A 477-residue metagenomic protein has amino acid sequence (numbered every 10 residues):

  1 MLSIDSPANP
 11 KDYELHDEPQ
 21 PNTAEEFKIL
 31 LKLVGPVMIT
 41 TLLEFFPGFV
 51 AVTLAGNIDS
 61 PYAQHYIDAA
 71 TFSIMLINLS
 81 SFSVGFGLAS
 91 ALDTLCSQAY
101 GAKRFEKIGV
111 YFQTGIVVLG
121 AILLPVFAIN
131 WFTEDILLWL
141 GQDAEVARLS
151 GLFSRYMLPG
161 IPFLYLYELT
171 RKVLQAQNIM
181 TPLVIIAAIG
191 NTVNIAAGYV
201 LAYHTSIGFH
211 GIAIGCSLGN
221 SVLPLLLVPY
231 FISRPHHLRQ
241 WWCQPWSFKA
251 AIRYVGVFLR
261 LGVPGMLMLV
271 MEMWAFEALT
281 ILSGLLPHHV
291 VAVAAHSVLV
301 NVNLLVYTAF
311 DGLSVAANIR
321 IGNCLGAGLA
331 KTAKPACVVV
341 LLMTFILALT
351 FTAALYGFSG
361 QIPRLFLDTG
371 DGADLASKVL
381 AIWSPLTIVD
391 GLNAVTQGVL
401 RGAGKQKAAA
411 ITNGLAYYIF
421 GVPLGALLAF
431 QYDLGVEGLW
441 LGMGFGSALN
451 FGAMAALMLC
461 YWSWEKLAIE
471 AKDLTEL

Functional and structural regions predicted by a protein language model:
M1-V37, T41, C96-F163, V193-V263 (+2 more regions): Short alpha-helical transmembrane segments in multi-pass integral membrane proteins
I4-E14, K28-D93, V263-S283: Signature of the first transmembrane helix
K32-V52, Y167, G190, G219-L223 (+3 more regions): Transmembrane helical elements of multi-pass membrane transporters/channels
I39-L43, P47, S80, V84-G85 (+14 more regions): Residue-level hotspots within pore-lining transmembrane alpha-helices of multi-pass secondary transporters
F45-D68, L137-A144, V200-I207, M266 (+4 more regions): Helix-terminus/linker motif at the lipid-water interface of multi-pass membrane proteins
F49-T53, A128, D135, L169-V173 (+8 more regions): Alpha-helical transmembrane segments of multipass membrane proteins
V52, I67-F127, W131, Y167-A176 (+3 more regions): Small-residue-rich hydrophobic transmembrane alpha-helices
P385-G391, G398-G425: A late C-terminal transmembrane helix in Major Facilitator Superfamily
